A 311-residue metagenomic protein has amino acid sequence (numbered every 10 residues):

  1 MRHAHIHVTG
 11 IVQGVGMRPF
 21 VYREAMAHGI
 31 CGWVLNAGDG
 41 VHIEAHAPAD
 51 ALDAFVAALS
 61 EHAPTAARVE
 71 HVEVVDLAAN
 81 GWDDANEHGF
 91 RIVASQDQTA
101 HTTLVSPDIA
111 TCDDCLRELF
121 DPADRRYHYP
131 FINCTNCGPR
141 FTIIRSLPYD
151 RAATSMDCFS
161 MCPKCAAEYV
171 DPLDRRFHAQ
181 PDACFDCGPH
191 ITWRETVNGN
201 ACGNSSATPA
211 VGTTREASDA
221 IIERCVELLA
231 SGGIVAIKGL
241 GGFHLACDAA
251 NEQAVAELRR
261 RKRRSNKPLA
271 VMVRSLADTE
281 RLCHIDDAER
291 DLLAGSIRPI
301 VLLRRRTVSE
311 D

Functional and structural regions predicted by a protein language model:
M1-F185, P189-T192: Intrinsically disordered, low-complexity, mixed-charge
D76, G242-S309: A phosphate-binding glycine/aspartate-rich beta-alpha loop in the early core of alpha/beta enzymes
L104, D113, R125, T154 (+6 more regions): Solvent-exposed alpha-helices and their adjacent loops that cap or buttress functional pockets in soluble metabolic
F131, R140-T142, H190-T192, G233-A236 (+2 more regions): Structural motif
T142-R145, L173, R194-E195, K238 (+3 more regions): Short helix/loop capping segments that flank catalytic or ligand/cofactor-binding pockets
E195-A220, T307-V308: Intrinsically disordered, low-complexity terminal tails and inter-domain linkers enriched for S/T/G/P/D/E
S218-L229: A short, well-structured juxtamembrane/interface segment
L229, I234-F243: Glycine-rich N-terminal segment of FAD-binding domains in flavoprotein oxidoreductases, spanning the beta-loop-helix
